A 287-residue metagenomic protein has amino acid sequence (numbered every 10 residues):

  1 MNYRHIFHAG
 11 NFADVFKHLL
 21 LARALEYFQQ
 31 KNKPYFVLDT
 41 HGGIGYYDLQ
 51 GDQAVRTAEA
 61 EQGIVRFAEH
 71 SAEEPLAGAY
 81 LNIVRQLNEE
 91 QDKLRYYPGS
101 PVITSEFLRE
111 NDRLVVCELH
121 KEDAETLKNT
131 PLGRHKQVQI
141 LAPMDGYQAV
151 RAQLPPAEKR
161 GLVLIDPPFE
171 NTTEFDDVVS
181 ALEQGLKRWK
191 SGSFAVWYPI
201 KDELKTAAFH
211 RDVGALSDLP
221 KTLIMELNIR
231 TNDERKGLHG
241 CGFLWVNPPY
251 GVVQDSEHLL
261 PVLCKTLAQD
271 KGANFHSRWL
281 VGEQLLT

Functional and structural regions predicted by a protein language model:
M1-T287: Class I S-adenosyl-L-methionine-dependent methyltransferase catalytic core
